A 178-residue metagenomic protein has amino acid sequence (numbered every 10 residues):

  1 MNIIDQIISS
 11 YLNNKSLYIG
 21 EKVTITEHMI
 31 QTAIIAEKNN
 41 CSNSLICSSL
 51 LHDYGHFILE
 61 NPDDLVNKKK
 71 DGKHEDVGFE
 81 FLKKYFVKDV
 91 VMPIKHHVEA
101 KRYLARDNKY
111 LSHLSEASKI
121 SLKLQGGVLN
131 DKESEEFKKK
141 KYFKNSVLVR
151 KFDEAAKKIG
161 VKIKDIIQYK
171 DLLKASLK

Functional and structural regions predicted by a protein language model:
M1-K178: Metal-dependent phosphohydrolase cores
